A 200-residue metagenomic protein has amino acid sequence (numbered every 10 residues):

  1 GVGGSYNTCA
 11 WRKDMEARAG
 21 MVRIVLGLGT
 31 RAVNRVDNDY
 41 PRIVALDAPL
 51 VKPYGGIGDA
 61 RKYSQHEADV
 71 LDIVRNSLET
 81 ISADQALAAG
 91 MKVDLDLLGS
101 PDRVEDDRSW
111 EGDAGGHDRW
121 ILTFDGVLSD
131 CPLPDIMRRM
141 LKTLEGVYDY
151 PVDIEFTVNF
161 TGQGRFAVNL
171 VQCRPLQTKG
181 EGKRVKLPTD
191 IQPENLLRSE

Functional and structural regions predicted by a protein language model:
G1-E200: Conserved mixed alpha/beta core segments that line enzyme active sites in large multi-domain catalysts
